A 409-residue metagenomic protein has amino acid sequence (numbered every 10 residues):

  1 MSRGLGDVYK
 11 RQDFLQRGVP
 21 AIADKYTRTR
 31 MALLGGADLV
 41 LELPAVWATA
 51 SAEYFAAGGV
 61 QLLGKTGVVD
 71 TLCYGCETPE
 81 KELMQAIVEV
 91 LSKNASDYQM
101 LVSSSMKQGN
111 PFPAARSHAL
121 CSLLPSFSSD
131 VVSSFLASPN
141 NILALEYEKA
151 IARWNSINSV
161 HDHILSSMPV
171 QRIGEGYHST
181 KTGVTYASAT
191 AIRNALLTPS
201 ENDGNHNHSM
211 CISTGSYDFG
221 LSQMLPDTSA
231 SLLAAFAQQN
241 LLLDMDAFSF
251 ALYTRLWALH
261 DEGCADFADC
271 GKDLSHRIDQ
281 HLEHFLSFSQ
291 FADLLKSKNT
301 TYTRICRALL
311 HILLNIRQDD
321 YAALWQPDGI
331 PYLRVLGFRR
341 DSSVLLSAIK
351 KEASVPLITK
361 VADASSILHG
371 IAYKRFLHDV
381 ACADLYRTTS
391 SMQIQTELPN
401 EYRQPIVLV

Functional and structural regions predicted by a protein language model:
M1, L15-G18, H178: Short N-terminal binding/cap micro-motifs at the start of the first secondary-structure element
S2-Y9: Short, small-residue-biased leader/transition segments that mark boundaries at the very start of proteins
G4, G36, G67-V68: Short loop/turn motifs at secondary-structure junctions
R11-Q16, V46-A48: Short active-site-proximal "capping" loops at secondary-structure junctions
D13-K25, R30-L33: N-terminal beta-loop-helix "entrance" segment that forms/cooperates in small-molecule cofactor or anionic ligand
L34-P44: A glycine-rich helix N-cap at a beta->alpha junction
L43-V409: Active-site cores that bind ATP or allylic diphosphates and position pyrophosphate for catalysis
